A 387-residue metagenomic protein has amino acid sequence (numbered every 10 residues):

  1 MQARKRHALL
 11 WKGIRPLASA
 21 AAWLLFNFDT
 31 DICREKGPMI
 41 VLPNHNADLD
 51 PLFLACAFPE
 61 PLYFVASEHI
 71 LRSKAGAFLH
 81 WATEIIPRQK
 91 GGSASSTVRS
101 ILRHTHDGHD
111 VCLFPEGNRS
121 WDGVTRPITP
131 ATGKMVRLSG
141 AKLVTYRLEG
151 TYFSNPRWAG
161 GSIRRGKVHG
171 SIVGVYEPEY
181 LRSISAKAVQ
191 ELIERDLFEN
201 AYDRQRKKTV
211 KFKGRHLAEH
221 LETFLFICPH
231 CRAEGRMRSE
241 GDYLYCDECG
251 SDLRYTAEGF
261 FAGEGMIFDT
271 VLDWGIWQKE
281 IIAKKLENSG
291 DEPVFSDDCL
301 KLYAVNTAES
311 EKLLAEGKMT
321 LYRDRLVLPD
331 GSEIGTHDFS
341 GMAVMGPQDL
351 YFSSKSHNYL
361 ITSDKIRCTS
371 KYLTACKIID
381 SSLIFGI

Functional and structural regions predicted by a protein language model:
A3-H7, W11-R15, S19-L192, K207-K208 (+6 more regions): Soluble catalytic domains of membrane acyltransferases
V41, M319-L350: Phosphoinositide-dependent membrane-docking surfaces
P61, Y243, D252, K318 (+3 more regions): Structural motif
L79, S185-A201, R367-I384: Short amphipathic C-terminal alpha-helix that caps PH/PH-like domains
Y146-L148, R236-R238, L253, G317-R323 (+1 more regions): Broad, structure-driven detector of short, well-ordered beta-strand segments within folded domains
K213-M266: Cys/His-rich short segments
D252-G331: Long, charge-rich boundary regions
H337-I387: Acidic, Ser/Thr- and proline-rich intrinsically disordered linker/docking segments of eukaryotic scaffolds
